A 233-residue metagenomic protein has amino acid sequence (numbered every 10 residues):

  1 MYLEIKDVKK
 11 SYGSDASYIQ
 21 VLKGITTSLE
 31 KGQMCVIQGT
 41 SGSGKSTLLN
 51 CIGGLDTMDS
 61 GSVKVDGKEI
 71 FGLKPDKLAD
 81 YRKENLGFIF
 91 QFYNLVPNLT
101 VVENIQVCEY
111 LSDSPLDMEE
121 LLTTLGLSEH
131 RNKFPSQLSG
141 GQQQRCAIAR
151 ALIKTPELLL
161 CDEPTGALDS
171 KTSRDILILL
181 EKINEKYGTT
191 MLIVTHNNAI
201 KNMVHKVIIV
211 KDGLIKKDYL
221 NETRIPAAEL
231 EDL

Functional and structural regions predicted by a protein language model:
Q38-T40: The feature captures the beta-strand-to-loop junction immediately N-terminal to the Walker
G53: Helix-to-loop junction immediately C-terminal to a conserved catalytic motif
G61-E69, V107: Conserved ABC transporter NBD signature motif
L99-Q106: Short coil-to-helix segment of the ABC ATPase nucleotide-binding domain corresponding to the Q-loop/switch region
F134-Q144: Conserved ABC ATPase signature
I153-E157: A short, proline-enriched helix->beta-strand linker immediately N-terminal to the Walker B motif in ABC-type P-loop
L159-D162: Catalytic Walker B motif of ABC-type/P-loop ATPase nucleotide-binding domains
